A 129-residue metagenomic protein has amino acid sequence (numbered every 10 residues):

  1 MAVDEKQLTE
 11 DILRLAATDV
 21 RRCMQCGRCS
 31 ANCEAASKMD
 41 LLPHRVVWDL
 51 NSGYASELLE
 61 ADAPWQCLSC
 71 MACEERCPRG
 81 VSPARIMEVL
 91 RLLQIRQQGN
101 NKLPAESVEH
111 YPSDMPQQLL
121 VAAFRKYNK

Functional and structural regions predicted by a protein language model:
A2-L15, K38-W65, C70, P83-P116: Ferredoxin-type iron-sulfur electron-transfer modules in oxidoreductases and energy-metabolism complexes
D19-A36, A61-V81: Cysteine-centered iron-sulfur cluster-binding motifs in ferredoxin-type domains/subunits of redox enzymes
P116-A122: Nucleic-acid modification enzymes, centered on SAM-dependent nucleic-acid methyltransferases
K126-K129: N-terminal export/targeting leaders of redox proteins
